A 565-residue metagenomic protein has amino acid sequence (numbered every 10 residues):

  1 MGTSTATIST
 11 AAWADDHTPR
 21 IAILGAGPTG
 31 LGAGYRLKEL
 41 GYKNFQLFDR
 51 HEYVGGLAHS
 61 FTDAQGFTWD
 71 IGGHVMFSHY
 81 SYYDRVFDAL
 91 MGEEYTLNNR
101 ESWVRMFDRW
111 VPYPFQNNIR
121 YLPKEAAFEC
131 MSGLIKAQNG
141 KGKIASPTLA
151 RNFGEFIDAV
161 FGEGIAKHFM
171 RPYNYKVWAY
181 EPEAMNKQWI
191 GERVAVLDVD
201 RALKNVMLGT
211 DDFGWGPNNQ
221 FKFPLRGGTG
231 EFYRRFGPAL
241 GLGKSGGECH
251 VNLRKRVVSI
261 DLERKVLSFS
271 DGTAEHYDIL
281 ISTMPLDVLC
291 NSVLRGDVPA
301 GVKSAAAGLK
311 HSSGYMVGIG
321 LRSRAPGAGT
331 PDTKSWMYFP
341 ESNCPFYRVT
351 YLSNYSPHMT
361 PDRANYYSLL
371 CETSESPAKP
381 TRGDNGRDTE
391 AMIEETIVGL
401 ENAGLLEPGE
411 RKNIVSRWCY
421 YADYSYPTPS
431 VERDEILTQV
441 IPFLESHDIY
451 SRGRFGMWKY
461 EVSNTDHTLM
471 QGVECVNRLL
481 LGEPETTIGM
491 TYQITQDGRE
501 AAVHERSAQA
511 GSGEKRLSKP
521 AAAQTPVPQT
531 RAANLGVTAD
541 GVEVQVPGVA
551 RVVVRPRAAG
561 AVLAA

Functional and structural regions predicted by a protein language model:
G2-H17: A short, basic/flexible loop-to-alpha-helix module at the beginning of a structural domain
T7, A11, S430-A565: C-terminal lid/capping helical subdomain adjacent to the catalytic/cofactor pocket in oxidative enzymes
W13, P19-L47: N-terminal Rossmann-like FAD-binding beta1-loop-alpha1 element of flavoenzymes
T29, Y53, D287: Conserved Rossmann-like nucleotide-cofactor binding loop
K38-T62: Glycine-rich FAD pyrophosphate-binding loop
Q65-A145: Dinucleotide-binding Rossmann-like beta1-alpha1 core, especially the glycine-rich loop that anchors the ADP
I119-R120, A126-A127, M131-E263, H276 (+2 more regions): Active-site/ligand-binding neighborhood in enzyme catalytic cores
Y277-I279, T283-Y450, M457-E461, H467-M470 (+3 more regions): C-terminal segments that line or cap access tunnels to active or ligand-binding sites in enzymes and enzyme-associated
